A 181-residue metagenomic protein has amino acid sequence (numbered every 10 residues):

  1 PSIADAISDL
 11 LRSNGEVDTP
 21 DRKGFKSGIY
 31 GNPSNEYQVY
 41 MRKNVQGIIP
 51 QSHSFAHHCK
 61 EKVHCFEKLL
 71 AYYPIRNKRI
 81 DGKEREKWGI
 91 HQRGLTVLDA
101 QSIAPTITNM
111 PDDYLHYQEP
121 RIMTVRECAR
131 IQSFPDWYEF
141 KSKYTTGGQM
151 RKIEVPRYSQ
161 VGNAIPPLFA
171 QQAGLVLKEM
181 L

Functional and structural regions predicted by a protein language model:
P1-R22: Flexible, glycine-/basic-rich loop-and-beta segments that form/coincide with the SAM-dependent methyltransferase
R12, R22-L181: C-terminal target-recognition/interaction regions appended to catalytic cores
